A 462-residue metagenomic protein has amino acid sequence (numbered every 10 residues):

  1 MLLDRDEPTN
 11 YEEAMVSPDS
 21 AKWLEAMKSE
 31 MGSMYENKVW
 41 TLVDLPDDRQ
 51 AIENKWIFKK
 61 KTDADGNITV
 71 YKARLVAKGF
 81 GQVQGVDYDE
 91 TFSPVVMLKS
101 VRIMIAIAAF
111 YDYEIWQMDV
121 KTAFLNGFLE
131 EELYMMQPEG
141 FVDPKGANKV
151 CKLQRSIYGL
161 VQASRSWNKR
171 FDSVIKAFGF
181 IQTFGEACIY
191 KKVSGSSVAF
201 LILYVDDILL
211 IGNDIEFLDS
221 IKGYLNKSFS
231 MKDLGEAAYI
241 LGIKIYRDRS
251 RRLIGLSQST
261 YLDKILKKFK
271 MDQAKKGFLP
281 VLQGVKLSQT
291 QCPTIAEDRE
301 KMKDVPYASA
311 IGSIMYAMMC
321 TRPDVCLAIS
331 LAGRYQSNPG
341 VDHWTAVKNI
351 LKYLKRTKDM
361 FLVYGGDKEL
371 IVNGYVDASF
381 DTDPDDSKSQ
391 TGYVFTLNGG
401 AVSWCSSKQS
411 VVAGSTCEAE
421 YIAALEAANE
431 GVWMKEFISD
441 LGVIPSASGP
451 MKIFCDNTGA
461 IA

Functional and structural regions predicted by a protein language model:
M1-S230: Metal/cofactor- and membrane transport-associated sequence elements
M15, I157, R247, G333-Q336: Short amphipathic alpha-helical interaction patches enriched in hydrophobic/aromatic residues with interspersed Lys/Arg
D44-D47, A187, E236-Y239, I243-K244 (+1 more regions): Acidic carboxylate-rich catalytic motifs and surrounding loops in phosphoryl-/glycosyl-chemistry enzymes
L75, D89-F92, V96, V101 (+4 more regions): Divalent metal-binding acidic/histidine catalytic loops
L125-G127, R165, G212, D248 (+3 more regions): Generic hydrophobic alpha-helical membrane-span motif
I211-D263, Q273: Acidic, low-complexity central loop/insert segments
